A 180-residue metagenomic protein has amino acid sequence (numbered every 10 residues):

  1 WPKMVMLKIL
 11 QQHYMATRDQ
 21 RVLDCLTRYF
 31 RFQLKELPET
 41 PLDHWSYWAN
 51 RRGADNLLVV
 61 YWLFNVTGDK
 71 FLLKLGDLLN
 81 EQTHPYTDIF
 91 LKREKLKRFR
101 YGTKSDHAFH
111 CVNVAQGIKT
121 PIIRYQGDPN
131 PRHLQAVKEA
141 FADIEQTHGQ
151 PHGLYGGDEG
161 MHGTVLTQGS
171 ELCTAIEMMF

Functional and structural regions predicted by a protein language model:
W1-F180: Glycan-recognition and catalytic cores of secretory/periplasmic carbohydrate-active enzymes
